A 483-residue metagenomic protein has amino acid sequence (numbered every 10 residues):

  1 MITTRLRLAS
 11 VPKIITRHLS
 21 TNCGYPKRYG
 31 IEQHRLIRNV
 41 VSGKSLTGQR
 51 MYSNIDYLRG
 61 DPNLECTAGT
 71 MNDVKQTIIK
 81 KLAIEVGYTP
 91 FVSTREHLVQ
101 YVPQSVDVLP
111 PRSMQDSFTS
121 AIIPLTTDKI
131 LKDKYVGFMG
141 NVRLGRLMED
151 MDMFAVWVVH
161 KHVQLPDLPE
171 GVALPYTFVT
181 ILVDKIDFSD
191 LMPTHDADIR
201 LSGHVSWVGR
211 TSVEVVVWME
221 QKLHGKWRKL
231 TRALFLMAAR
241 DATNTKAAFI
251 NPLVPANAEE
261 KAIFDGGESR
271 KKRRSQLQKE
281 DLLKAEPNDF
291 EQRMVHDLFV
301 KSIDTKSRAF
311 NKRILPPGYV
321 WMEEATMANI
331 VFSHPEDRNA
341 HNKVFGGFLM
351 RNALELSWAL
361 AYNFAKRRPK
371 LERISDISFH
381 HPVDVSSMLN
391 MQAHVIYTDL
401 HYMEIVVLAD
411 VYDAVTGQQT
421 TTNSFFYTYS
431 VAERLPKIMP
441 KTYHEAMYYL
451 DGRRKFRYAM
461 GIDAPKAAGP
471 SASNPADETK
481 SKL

Functional and structural regions predicted by a protein language model:
M1-T16: N-terminal chloroplast transit peptides
G30, H34-V99, M192-D198, H204-P287 (+2 more regions): HotDog/MaoC-like acyl-thioester-processing domains
Q115-D128, E323-H334: Short amphipathic
G140, L144, H160-T180, L191-T194 (+2 more regions): Single-stranded nucleic-acid-binding OB-fold domains
V142-A173, F345-P369, L483: Active-site helix/loop of acyl-thioester processing domains in fatty-acid/polyketide metabolism, spanning hotdog-fold
L168-R200, K366-N390: A cross-kingdom feature marking solvent-exposed beta-strand/loop segments within repeated, beta-rich binding/scaffold
Q278-E323: Extended repeat-based solenoid scaffolds, especially LRR ectodomains and other repeat-derived architectures
M327-S378, P382: Eukaryotic modular interaction domains in large regulatory/scaffold proteins
